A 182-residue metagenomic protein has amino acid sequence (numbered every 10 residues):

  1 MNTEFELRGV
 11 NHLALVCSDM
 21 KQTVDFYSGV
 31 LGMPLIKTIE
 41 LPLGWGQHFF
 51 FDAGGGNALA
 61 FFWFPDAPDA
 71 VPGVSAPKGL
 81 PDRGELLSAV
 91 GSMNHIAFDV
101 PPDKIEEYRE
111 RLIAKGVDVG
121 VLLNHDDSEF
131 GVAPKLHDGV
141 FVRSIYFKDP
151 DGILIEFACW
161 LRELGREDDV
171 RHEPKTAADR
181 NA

Functional and structural regions predicted by a protein language model:
M1-F5: A detector for short, charged/polar N-terminal pre-domain segments
R8, M20-K21, P77-P150, E173-A182: Vicinal oxygen chelate
V10-H12, G46-H48, G56-A58, M93-H95 (+1 more regions): Extracellular structured ligand-interaction cores
V16-D69: Core segments of cupin and vicinal oxygen chelate
L41-P42, H125-D127, L161: Conserved beta-strand edge residues that scaffold enzyme active sites
A70-P72, R162-T176: A short, polar/charged loop-to-alpha-helix boundary motif
I153: Conserved Rossmann-like nucleotide-cofactor binding loop
